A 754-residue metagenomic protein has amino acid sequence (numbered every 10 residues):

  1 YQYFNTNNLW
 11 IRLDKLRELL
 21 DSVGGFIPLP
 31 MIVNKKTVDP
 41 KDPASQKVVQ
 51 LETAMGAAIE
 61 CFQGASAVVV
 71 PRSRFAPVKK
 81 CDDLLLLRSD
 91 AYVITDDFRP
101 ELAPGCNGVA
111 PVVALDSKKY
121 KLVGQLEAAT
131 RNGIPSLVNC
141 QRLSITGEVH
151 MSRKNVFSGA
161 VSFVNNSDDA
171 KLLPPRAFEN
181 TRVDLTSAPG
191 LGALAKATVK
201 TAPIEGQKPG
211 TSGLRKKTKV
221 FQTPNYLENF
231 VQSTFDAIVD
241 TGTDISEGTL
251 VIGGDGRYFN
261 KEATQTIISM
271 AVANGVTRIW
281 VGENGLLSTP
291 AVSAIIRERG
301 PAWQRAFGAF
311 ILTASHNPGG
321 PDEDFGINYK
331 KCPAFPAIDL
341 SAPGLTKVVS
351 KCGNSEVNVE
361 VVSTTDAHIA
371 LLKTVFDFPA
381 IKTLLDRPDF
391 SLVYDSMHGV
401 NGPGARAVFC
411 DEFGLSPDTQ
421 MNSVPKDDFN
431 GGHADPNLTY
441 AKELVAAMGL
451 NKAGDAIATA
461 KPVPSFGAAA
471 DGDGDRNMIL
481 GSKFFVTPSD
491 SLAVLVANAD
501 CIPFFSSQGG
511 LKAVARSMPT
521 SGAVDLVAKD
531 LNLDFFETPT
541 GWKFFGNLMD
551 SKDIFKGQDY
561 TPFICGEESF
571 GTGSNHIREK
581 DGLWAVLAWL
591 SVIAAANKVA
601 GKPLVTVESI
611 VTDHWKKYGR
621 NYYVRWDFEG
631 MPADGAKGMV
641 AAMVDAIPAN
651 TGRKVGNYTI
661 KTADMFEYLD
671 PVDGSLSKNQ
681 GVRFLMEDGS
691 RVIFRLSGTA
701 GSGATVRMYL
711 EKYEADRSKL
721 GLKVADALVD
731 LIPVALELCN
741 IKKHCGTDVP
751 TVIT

Functional and structural regions predicted by a protein language model:
Y1-G192: Left-handed beta-helix
Y1-G56, V70, G344-V375, S396-R406 (+4 more regions): Domain-scale recognition of functional cores that engage charged ligands
D14-E18, A57-E60, S89-V93, D236 (+3 more regions): Short glycine/serine- and small hydrophobic-enriched flexible loop segments
A193-M270, N354-L392: An N-terminal, well-structured beta->alpha segment
K196-I204, N225, W303, P321-K461: Gly/Ser/Thr-enriched, mixed-charge loops and adjacent short helices that form phosphate/oxyanion-binding elements
T243, V251-P321, A407-I479: N-terminal small/polar loop signature for handling phosphorylated ligands or for N-terminal nucleophile
G319-E323, I327-C332, M448-L531: Replace "Mg2+/Mn2+-dependent" with "divalent metal-dependent
P464-F466, A470, I479-S482, P503-R707 (+3 more regions): Phosphate-binding and adjacent anionic-ligand microenvironments
